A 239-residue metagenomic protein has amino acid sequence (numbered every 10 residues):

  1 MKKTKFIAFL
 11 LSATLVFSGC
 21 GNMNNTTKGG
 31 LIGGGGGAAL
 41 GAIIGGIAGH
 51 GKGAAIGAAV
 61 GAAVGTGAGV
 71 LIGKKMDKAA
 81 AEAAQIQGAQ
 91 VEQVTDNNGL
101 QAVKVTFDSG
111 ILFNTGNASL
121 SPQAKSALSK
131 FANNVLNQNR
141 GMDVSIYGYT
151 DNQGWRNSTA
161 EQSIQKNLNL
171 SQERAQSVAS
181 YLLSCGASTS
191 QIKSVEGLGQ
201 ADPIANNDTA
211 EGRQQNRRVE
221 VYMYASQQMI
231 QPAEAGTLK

Functional and structural regions predicted by a protein language model:
M1-I7: Bacterial N-terminal signal peptides that target proteins for export
L15-G19: C-terminal motif of bacterial Sec signal peptides marking the signal peptidase cleavage site
G21-A84: Short, low-complexity, glycine-enriched hydrophobic/amphipathic alpha-helices that associate with lipid bilayers
G34, K74-D77, N114-S126, E161 (+1 more regions): Soluble non-cytosolic domains of exported or imported proteins
K75-K104: Amphipathic, membrane-active segments
G88, D96, D108-G110, G116-A118 (+4 more regions): Solvent-exposed coil/turn segments that connect beta secondary-structure elements in extracytoplasmic/periplasmic
L112-G154, V221, A233, L238: Periplasmic peptidoglycan-binding/anchoring modules of Gram-negative envelope and division proteins
T150-Q231, K239: Periplasmic OmpA-like peptidoglycan-binding domain that tethers envelope proteins to the cell wall
